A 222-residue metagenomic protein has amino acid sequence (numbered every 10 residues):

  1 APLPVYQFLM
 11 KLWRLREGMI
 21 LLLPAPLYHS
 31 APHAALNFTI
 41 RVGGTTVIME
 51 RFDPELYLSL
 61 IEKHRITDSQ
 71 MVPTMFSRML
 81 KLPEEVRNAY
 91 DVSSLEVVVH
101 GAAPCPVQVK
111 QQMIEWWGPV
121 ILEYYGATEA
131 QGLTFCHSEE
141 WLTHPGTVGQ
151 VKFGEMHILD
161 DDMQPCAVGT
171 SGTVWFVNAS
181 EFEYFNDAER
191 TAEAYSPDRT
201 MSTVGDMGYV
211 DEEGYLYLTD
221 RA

Functional and structural regions predicted by a protein language model:
A1-P24, Y28-T67, L82: Conserved AMP-binding/adenylation subdomain of ANL enzymes
Q7, S77, Q111, G146 (+1 more regions): Active-site phosphate/pyrophosphate- and oxyanion-stabilizing loops and adjacent acidic/basic residues in soluble
L9-M10, E140-T147, A194-S196: Short, P/G- and charge-enriched loop/turn segments at secondary-structure junctions
L23, I48, M71, H100 (+3 more regions): A structural signal for the hydrophobic beta-strands that form the central parallel beta-sheet of Rossmann-like
R41-V42, K63-M71, L80-H144, K152-H157 (+2 more regions): Gly/Ser/Thr-rich phosphate-binding loop
D53, M75-F76, C105: Alpha-helix capping/helix-boundary segments
V148-F153, S202: Short coil-to-beta-strand transition motifs
A167-G169, W175-A222: Conserved ATP-binding/catalytic segment of the ANL
